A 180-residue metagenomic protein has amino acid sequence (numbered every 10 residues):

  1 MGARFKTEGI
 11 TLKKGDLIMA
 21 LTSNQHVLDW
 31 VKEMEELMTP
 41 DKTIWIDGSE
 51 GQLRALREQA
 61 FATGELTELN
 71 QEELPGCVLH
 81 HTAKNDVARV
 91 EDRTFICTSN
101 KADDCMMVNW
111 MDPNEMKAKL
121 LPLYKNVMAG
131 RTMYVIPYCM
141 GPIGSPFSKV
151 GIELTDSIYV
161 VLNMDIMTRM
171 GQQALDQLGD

Functional and structural regions predicted by a protein language model:
M1-L17: N-terminal amphipathic/basic-hydrophobic helices that include classical n-h-c signal peptides and signal-anchor
L12-D180: Conserved internal helical-beta-strand scaffold that buttresses enzyme catalytic cores
